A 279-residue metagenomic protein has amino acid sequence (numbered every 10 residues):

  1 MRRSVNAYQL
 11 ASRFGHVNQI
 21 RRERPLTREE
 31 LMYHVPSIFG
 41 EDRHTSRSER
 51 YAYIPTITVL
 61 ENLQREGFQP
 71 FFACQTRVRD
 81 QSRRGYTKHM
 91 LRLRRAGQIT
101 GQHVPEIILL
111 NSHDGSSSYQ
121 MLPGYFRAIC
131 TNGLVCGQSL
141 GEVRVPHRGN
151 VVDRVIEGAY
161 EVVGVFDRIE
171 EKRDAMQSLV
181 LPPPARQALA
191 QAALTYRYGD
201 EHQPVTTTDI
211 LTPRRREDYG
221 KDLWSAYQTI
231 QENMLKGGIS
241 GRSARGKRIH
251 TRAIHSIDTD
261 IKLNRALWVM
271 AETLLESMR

Functional and structural regions predicted by a protein language model:
M1-H16, G97-H103, L109-R279: Intrinsically disordered, low-complexity regions enriched in serine/threonine
M1-I54, E61, R65, S82 (+2 more regions): Intrinsically disordered, low-complexity regulatory segments
Y53-S118, W268: Amphipathic, interaction-prone secondary-structure segments
